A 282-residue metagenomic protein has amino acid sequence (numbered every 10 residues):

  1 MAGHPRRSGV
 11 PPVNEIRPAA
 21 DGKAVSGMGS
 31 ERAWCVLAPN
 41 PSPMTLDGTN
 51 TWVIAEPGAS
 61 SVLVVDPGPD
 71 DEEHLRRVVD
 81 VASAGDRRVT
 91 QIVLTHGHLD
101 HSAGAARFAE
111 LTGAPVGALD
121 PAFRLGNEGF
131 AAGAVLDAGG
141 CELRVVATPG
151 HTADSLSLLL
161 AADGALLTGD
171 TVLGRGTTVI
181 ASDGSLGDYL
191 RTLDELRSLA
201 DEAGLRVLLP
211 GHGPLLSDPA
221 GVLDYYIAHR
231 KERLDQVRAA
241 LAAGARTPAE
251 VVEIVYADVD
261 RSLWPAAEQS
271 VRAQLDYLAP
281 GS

Functional and structural regions predicted by a protein language model:
M1-I16, D21-V25: Actinobacteria-biased recognition of intrinsically disordered, low-complexity terminal regions
R7, A239-S282: C-terminal regulatory/interaction regions
G22-A82, E142, S157-G169, G174: Conserved beta-strand hairpin/beta-sheet module of binuclear metal-dependent hydrolase folds, prominently
S42-G48, P67-R144: Active-site HxH/HxHxD metal-binding segment of metal-dependent hydrolases
A59-V64, P69-D71, E142-A239: Metallo-beta-lactamase
T95-H101, H151, H212, Q274: Histidine-centered divalent metal-coordination motifs
G113-D120, L167-G169, R261-L263: Short hydrophobic/aromatic-enriched beta-strand-loop microsegments
